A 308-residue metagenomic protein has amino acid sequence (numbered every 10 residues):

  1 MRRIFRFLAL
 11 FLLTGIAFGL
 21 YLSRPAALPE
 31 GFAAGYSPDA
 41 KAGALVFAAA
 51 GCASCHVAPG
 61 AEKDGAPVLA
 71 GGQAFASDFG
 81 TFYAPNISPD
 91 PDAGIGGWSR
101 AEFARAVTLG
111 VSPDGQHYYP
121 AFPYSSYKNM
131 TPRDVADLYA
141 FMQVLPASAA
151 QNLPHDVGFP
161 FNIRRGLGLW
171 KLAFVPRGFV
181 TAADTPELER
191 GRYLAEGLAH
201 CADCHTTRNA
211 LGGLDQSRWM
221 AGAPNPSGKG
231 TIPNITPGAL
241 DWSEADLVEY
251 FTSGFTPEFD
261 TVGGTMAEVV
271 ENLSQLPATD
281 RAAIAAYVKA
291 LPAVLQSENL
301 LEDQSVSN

Functional and structural regions predicted by a protein language model:
M1-K41, R133, A293, L300-N308: N-terminal export/targeting leaders of redox proteins
Y21, P25-A48, L167-E196, N308: Electrostatic cytochrome c docking/interface patches
S37-A74: Short extracytoplasmic
G43, A49-P59, F103, L138 (+5 more regions): The canonical Cys-X-X-Cys-His
G60, S126, I163-A245: Surface-exposed interaction/gating patches
Q73-E102, S125-V135, R218-E258, V269-A282: Electron-transfer interface patches adjacent to heme c in soluble/periplasmic c-type cytochromes and di-/multiheme
A149-R165: Extended, well-folded interaction surfaces typified by the phenylalanyl-tRNA synthetase beta subunit core
T252, F259, G264-S307: A cross-kingdom marker for long, charged
